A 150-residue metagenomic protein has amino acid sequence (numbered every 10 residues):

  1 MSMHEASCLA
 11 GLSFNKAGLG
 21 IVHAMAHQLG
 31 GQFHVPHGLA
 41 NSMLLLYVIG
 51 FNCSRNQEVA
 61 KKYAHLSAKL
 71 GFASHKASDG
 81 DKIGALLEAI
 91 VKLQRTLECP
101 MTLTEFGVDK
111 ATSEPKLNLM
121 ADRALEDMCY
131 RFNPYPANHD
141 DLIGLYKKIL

Functional and structural regions predicted by a protein language model:
M1-A17, T112-P115, D140: Carboxylate- and glycine-rich phosphate/diphosphate-binding segment that chelates Mg2+/Mn2+
M1-S2, A17-V22, K76-I83, E98-F106 (+1 more regions): Flexible, glycine/charged-enriched surface loops at secondary-structure junctions
H4, C8, V22, A26-H27 (+6 more regions): Predominant activation on well-ordered alpha-helical scaffold segments within soluble catalytic domains
C8-N41, D127-F132: Glycine-rich phosphate/pyrophosphate-binding beta-alpha loops
G20, V91-C99, L119-L125: Short acidic alpha-helix initiation/capping motifs at coil-to-helix transition points, especially at protein N-termini
Q32-P115: Gly/Pro-rich interdomain helix-loop hinge
T112-L150: Short, amphipathic C-terminal "tail helix"
